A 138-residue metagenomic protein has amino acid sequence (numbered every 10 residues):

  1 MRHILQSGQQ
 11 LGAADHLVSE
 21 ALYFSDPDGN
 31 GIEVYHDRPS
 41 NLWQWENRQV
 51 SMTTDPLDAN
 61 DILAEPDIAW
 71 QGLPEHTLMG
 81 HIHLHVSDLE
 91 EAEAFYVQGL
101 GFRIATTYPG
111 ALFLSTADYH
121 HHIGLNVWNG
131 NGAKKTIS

Functional and structural regions predicted by a protein language model:
M1-G31, V86-E90, W128-G130: Vicinal oxygen chelate
H3-I4, D88-I104: Amphipathic alpha-helical segments
Q10-A13, G101-T106: Short secondary-structure junctions
H16, H81-H83, H120-H122: Histidine-centered active-site/metal-ligand motif
V18, L78, Y108: Exposed loop/turn and edge beta-strand positions of beta-sandwich/beta-sheet ligand-binding modules
A21-Y23, H81-H83, F113: Short aromatic/hydrophobic contact patches that present stacked aromatics for nucleic-acid/ligand binding
G31-R38, R103-S138: Conserved short beta-strand elements that form part of the metal-binding/catalytic scaffold of enzyme active sites
N41-E90: N-terminal beta-strand motif that seeds the catalytic metal site of vicinal oxygen chelate
